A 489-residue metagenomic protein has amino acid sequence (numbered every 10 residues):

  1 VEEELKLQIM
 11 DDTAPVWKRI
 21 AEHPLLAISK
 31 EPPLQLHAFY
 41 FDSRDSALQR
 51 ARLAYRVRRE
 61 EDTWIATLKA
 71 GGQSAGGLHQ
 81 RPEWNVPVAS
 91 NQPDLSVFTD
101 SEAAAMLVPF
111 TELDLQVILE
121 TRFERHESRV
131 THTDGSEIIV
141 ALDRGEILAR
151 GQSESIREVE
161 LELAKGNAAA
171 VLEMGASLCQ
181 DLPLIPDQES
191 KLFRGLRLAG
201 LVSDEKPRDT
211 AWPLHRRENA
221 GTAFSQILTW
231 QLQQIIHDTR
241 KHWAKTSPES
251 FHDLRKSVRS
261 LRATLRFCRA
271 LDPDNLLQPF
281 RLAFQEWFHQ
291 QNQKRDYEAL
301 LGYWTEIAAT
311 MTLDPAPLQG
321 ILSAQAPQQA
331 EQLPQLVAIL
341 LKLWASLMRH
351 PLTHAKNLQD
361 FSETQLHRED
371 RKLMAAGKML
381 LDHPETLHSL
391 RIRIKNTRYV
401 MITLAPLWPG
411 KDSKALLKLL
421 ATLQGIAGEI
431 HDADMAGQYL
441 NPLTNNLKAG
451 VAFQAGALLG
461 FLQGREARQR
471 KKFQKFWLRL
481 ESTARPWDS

Functional and structural regions predicted by a protein language model:
V1-S489: Function-determining surface determinants
